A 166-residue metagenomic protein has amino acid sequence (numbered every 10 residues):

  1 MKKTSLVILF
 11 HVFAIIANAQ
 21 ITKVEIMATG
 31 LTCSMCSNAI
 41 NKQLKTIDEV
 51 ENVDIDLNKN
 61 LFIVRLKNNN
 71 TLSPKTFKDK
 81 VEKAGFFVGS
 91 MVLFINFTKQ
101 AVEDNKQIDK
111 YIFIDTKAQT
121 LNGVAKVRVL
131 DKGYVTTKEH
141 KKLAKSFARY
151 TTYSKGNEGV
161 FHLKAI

Functional and structural regions predicted by a protein language model:
M1-K23: Bacterial Sec-dependent N-terminal signal peptides
T4, L31, N69, K132-Y134 (+1 more regions): Generic structural motif
T4, N52-V53, G89: A local structural micro-motif
K23-R65: Start-of-domain marker
L57-K106: Mid-chain, structured segments of secreted extracytoplasmic proteins
F86-K164: Thiol/selenol-based redox catalytic cores and closely related redox-interacting motifs
